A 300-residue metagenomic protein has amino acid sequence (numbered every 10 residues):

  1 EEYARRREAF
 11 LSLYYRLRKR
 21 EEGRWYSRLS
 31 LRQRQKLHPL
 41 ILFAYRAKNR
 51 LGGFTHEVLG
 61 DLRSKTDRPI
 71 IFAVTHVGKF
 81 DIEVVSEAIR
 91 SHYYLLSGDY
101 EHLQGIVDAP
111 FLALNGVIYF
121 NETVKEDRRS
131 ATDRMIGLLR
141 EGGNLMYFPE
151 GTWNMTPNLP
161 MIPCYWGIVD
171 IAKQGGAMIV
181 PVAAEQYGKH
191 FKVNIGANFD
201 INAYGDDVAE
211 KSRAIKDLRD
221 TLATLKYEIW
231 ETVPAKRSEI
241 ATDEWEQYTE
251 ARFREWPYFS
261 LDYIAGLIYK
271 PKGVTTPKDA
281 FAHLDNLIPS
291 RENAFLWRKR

Functional and structural regions predicted by a protein language model:
E1-R18, R129-R300: Non-catalytic C-terminal accessory region of glycerolipid acyltransferases and related lyso-lipid remodeling enzymes
E22-F43: Helix-enriched interaction subdomains in cytosolic or periplasmic regions, typified by TIR/SEFIR signaling/NADase cores
P39-H76: Helix-to-loop junction immediately C-terminal to a conserved catalytic motif
N49, V84, G167-D170: Short amphipathic alpha-helical face segments that pack within enzyme cores and frequently flank/anchor catalytic
F54, S91-Y93, N115, G143 (+1 more regions): A structural micro-motif
L62-R63, E101-H102, V124, Q186-G188 (+1 more regions): Residue-level detector of flexible, active-site-proximal loop/helix-junction positions within diverse enzyme catalytic
T66-K125: Catalytic core of membrane glycerolipid acyltransferases/transacylases, capturing the structured, soluble-facing
